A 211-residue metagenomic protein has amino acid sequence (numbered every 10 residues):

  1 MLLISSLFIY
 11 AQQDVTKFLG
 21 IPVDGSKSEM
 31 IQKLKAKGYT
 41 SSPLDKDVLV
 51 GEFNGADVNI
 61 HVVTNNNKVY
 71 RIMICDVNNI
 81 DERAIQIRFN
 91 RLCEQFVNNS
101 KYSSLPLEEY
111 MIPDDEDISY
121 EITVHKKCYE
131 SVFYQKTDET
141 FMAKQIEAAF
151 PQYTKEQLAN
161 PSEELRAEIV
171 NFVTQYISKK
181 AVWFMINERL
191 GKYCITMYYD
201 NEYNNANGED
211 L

Functional and structural regions predicted by a protein language model:
M1-Q13: Bacterial Sec-dependent N-terminal signal peptides
Q12-P43, N78-L211: Non-cytosolic coordination micro-motifs
L44-L49: Short, hydrophobic/aromatic-rich segments at coil-to-beta transitions
E52-N98: Mid-chain, structured segments of secreted extracytoplasmic proteins
